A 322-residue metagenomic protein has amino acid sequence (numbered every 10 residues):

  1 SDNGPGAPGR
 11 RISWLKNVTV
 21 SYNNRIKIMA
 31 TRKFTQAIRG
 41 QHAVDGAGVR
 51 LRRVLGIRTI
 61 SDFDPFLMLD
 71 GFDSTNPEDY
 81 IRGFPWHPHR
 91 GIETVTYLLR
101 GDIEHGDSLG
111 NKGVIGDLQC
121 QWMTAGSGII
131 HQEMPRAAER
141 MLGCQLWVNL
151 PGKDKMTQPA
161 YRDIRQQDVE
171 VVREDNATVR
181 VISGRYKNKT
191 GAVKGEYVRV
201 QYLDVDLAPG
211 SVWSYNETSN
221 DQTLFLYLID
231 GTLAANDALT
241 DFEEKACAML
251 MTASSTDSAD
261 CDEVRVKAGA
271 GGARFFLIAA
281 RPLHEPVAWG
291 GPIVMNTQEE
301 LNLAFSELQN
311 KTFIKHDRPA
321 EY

Functional and structural regions predicted by a protein language model:
G6, R10-Y322: Jelly-roll (double-stranded beta-helix
